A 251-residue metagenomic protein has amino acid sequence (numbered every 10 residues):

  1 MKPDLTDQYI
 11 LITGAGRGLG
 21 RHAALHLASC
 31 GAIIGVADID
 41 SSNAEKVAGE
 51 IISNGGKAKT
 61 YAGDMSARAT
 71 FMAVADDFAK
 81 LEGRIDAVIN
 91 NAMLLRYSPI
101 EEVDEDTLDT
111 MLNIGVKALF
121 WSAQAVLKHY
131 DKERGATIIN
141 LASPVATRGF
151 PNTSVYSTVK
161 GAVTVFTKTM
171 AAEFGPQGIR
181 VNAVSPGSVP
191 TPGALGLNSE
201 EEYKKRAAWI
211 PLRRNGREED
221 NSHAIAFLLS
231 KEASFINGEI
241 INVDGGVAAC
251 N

Functional and structural regions predicted by a protein language model:
D4, R148, A226, N237-N251: Short C-terminal tail/terminal secondary-structure segment of NAD(P)H-dependent dehydrogenase/reductase domains
D4-I34: Canonical Rossmann dinucleotide-binding motif of NAD(H)/NADP(H)-dependent dehydrogenases/reductases, specifically
I89, G175, R180, I236-G238: Short, small/polar-rich loop/turn modules that mediate ligand/substrate recognition or access, typified
P99-I100, D104-L112, A194, R206: Substrate-binding pocket helix/loop in short-chain dehydrogenase/reductase
A123, V159, T167: Active-site helix of classical SDR
K128, A172-P176, S234: Alpha-helical segment proximal to the catalytic Tyr-Lys
S143: Residue(s) in the substrate-gating loop at a strand-loop-helix junction that position the organic substrate next
